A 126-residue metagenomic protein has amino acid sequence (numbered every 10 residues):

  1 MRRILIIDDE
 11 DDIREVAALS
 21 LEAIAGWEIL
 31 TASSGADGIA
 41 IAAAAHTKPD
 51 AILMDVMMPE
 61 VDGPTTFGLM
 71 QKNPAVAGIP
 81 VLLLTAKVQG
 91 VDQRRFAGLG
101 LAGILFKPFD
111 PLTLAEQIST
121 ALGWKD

Functional and structural regions predicted by a protein language model:
D11-L30: Two-component/phosphorelay signaling modules centered on CheY-like receiver
T31-A51: Acidic, metal-coordinating helix/loop segments flanking the phosphotransfer/catalytic sites of two-component signaling
M58: Receiver (REC) domain active-site loop signature in two-component systems and cognate sites in sensor histidine kinases
A102: Short, glycine/charged-rich "phosphate-handling" switch motifs in NTP-dependent and phosphotransfer domains
F109-I118: C-terminal output helix
